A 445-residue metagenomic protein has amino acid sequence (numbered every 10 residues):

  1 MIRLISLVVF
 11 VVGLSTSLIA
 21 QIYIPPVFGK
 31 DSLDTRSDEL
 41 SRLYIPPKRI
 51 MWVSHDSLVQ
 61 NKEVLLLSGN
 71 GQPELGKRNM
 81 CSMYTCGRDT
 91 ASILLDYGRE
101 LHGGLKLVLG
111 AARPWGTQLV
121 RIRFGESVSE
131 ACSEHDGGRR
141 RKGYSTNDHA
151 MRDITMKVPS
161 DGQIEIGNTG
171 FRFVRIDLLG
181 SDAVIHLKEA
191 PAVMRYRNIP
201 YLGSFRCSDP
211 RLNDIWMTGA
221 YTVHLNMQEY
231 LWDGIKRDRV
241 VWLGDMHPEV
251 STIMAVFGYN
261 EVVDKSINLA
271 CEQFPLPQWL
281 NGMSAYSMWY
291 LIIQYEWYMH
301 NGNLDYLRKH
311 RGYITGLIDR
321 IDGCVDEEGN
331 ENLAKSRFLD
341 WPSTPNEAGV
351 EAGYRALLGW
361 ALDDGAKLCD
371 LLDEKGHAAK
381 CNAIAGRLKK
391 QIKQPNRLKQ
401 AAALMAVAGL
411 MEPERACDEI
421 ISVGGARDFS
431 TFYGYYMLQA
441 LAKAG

Functional and structural regions predicted by a protein language model:
M1-I22: Bacterial Sec-dependent N-terminal signal peptides
I2-L4, V120-R123, K188-P191, R311-G312 (+1 more regions): Composition- and surface-driven signal marking solvent-exposed, interaction-prone regions in large proteins
G13, P200, S336: Residue-level signal for pocket-adjacent positions within structured domains
Q21-E229, D245, E261-V263, D305 (+1 more regions): Extracellular/oxidizing-compartment recognition motifs
N226-G234, F274, K389-K390: Short amphipathic alpha-helical segments and their helix-coil junctions
L243-P248, T252-G445: Active-site core of glycosidic bond-cleaving carbohydrate-active enzymes
